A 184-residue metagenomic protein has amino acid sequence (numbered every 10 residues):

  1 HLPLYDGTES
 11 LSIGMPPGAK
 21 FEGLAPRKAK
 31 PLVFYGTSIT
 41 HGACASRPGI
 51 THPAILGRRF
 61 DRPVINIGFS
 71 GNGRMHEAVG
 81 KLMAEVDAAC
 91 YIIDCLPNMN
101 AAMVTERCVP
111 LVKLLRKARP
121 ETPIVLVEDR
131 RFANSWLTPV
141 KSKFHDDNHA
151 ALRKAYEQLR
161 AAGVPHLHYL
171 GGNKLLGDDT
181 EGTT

Functional and structural regions predicted by a protein language model:
H1-L32: N-terminal secretory targeting modules
A29-P53: Catalytic nucleophile-elbow at a beta strand-turn-alpha helix junction centered on a G-D-S/GDSL motif, marking
P31-F34, V64-I67, C90-D94, P123-L126 (+1 more regions): Structural recognition of the beta-strand scaffold that forms the well-ordered cores of secreted hydrolase catalytic
P48, L56, G73-E121, V125 (+2 more regions): Oxyanion-hole/transition-state-stabilizing segment in secreted/luminal serine hydrolases and related acyltransferases
H52, R107, L111, N148-A155: A general structural detector for well-ordered alpha-helical segments in enzyme core domains, enriched
P53-I65, E157-Q158: Short helix-loop-beta junction
R62-A78: Short connector loops at secondary-structure junctions
A84-E85, R130-T184: Catalytic His-Asp segment of secreted/periplasmic serine-dependent ester chemistry enzymes
